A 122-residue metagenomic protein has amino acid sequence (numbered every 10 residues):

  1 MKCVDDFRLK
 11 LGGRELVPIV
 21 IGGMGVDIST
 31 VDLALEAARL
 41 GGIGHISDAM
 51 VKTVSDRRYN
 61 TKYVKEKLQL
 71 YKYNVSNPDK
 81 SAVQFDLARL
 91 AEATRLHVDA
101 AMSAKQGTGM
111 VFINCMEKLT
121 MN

Functional and structural regions predicted by a protein language model:
M1-N122: Active-site entrance/lid segments in N-terminal catalytic domains of soluble metabolic enzymes
